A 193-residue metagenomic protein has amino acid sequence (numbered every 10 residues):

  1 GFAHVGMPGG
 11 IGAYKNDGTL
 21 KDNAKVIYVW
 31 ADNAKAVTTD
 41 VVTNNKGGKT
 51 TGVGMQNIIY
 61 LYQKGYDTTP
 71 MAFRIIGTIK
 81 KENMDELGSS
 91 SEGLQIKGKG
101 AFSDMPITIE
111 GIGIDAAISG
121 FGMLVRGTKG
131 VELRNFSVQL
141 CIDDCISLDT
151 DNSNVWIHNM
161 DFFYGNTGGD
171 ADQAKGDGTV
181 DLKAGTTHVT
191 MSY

Functional and structural regions predicted by a protein language model:
G1-A72: Acidic Gly/Asp/Thr-rich repetitive segments characteristic of extracellular carbohydrate-active and adhesion proteins
K35, K81-E82: Flexible, glycine-rich phosphate/dinucleotide-binding loops and adjacent beta-alpha linkers at cofactor/substrate
V42-A72, M84-T108, A116-R134, Q139-N152 (+1 more regions): Extracellular beta-strand-rich solenoid/capping regions of secreted or surface-exposed proteins that bind or remodel
I75-K81: Generic short beta-strand segments
K80, I114, I118, L133 (+5 more regions): Beta-rich extracellular carbohydrate-active architectures
L148, N159-Y193: Active-site cradle of extracellular carbohydrate-active enzymes
